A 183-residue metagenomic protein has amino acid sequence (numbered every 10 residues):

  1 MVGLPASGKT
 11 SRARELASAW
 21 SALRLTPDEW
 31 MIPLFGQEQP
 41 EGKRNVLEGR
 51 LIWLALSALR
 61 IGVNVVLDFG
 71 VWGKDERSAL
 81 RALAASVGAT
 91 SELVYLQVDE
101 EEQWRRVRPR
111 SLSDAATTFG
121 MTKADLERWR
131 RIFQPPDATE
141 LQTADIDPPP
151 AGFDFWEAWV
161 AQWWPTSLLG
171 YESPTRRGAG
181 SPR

Functional and structural regions predicted by a protein language model:
M1: Hydrophobic anchor at the beta1->P-loop junction of P-loop NTPases
L4: P-loop (Walker A) phosphate-binding loop of NTP-binding proteins
S7-V63, P109: Conserved substrate/cofactor phosphate-moiety recognition/catalytic segment in nucleotide-dependent phosphotransferases
A19, R131-R183: NTP-dependent small-molecule kinase module
L25, E92-V94, Q142-D147: Hydrophobic/aromatic beta-strand patches that form the interior of the parallel beta-sheet core in alpha/beta enzyme
E29-M31, W72, Q97-Q103, P150-A151: Conserved nucleotide-binding/hydrolysis micro-motifs of P-loop NTPases
K43-Q97: Glycine-rich phosphate-binding loop used to anchor ATP phosphates in small-molecule kinases, encompassing both
A85-P136, P174-G178, P182: A glycine- and Lys/Arg-enriched "phosphate-lid" helix/loop adjacent to the NTP-binding pocket of small-molecule kinases
